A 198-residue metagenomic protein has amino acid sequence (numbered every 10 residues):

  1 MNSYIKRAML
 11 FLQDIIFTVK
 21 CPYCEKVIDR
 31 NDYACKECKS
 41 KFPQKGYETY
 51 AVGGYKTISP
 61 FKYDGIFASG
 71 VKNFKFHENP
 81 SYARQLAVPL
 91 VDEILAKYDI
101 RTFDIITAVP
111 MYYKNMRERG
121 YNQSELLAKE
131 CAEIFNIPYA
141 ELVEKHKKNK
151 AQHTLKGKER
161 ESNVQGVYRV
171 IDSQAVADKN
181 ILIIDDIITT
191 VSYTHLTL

Functional and structural regions predicted by a protein language model:
M1-L196: Glycine-rich phosphate/pyrophosphate-handling loop used in enzymes and phosphotransfer proteins
